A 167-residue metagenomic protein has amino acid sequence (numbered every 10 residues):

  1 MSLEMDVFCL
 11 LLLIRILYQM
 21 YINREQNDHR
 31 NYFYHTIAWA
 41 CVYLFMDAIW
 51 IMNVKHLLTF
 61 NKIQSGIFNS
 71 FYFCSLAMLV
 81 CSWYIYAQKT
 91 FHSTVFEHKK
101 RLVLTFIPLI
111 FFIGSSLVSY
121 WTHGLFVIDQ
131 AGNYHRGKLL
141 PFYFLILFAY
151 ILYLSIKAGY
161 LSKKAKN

Functional and structural regions predicted by a protein language model:
M1-C9, F112-K157: Extracellular-loop-to-transmembrane junctions of the mid-late helices
E4-I85, V103-T122: Hydrophobic alpha-helical transmembrane segments of multi-pass membrane proteins
I14-Q19, S82-Y86, F144-K166: Alpha-helical transmembrane segments in multipass membrane proteins, preferentially the mid-helix core
M20-Y34, Q88-R101, A158-N167: Membrane-interface helix-boundary motifs at transmembrane edges
N61-S75, S93-F106, V127-L145, L161-N167: Alpha-helical membrane-embedding segments and immediately adjacent membrane-interface amphipathic helices
